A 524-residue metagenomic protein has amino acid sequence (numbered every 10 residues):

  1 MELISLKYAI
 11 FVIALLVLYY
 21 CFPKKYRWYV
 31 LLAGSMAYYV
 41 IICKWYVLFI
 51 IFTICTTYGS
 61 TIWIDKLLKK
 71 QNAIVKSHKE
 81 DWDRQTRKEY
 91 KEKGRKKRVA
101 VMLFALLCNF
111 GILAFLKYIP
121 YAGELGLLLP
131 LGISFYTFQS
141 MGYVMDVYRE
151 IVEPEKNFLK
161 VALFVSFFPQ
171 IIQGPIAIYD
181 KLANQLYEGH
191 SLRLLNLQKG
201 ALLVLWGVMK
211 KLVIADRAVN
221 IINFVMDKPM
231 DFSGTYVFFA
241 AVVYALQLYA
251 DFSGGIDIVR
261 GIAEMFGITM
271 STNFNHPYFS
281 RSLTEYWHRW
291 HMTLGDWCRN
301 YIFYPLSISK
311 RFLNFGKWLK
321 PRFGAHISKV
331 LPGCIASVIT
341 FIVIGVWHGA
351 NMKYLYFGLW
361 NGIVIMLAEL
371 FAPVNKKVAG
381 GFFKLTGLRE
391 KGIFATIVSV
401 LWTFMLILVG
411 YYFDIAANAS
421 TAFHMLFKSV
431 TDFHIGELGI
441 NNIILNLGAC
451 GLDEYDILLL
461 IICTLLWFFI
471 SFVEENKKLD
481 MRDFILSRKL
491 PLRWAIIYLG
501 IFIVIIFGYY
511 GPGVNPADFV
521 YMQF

Functional and structural regions predicted by a protein language model:
M1-Q523: Membrane-embedded transmembrane alpha-helical bundles that form the catalytic cores of multi-pass lipid-modifying
